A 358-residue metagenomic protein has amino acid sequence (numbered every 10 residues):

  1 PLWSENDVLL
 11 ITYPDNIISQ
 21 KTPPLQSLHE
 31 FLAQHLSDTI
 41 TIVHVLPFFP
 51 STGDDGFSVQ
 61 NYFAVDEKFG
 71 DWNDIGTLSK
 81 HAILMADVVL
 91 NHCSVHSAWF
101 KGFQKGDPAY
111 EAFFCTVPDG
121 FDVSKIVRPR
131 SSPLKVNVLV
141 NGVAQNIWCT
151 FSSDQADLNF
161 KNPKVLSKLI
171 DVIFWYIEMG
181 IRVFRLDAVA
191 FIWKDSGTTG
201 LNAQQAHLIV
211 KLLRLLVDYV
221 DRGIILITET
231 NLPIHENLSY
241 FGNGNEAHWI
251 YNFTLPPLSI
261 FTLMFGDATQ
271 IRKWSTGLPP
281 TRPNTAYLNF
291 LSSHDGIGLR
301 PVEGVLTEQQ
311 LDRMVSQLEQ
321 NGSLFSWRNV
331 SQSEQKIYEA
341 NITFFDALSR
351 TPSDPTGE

Functional and structural regions predicted by a protein language model:
P1-E358: Active-site and adjacent substrate-binding regions of carbohydrate-active enzymes
